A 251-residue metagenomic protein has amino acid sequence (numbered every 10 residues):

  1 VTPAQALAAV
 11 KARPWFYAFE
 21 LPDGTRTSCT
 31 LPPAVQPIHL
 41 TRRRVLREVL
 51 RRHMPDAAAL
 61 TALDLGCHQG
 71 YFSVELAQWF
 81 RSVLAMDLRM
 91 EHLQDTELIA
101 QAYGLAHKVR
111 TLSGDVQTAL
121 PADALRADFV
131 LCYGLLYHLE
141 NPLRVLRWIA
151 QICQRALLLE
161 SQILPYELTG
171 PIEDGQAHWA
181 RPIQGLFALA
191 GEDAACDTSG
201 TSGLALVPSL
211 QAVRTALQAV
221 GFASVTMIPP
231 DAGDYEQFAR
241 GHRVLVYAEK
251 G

Functional and structural regions predicted by a protein language model:
P37-A59: Conserved alpha-helix/loop element of class I SAM-dependent methyltransferases that forms part of the SAM/SAH-binding
A59-H68: Conserved class I S-adenosyl-L-methionine
Q69-F80: Conserved SAM-binding loop of SAM-dependent methyltransferases across substrates and taxa, primarily the Class I
S82-L88: Conserved SAM-binding motif I beta-strand of class I
T96-E97: Conserved SAM-binding loop
L105-Q117: Conserved SAM-binding strand-loop segment of SAM-dependent methyltransferases
T118-A124: Short conserved loop adjoining the S-adenosyl-L-methionine
L131-C132, E140-K250: S-adenosyl-L-methionine-dependent methyltransferase catalytic module, highlighting the catalytic core
